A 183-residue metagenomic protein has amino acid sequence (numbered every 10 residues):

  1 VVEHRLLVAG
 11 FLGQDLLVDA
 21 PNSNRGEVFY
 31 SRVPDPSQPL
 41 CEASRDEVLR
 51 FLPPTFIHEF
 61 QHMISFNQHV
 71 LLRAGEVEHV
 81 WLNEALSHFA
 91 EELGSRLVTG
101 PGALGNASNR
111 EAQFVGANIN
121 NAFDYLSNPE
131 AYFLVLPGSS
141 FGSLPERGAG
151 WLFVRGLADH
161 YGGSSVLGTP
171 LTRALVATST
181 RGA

Functional and structural regions predicted by a protein language model:
V1-H79, L86, A90, L97-G100 (+2 more regions): Juxtacatalytic substrate-recognition/specificity segment
V8-F11, F114, V166, T180: Intrinsically disordered, low-complexity segments enriched in small/polar residues
F11-Q14, S139, T169: Intrinsically disordered, low-complexity regions
Q14, R32-V33, H69, E92 (+4 more regions): Generic signature of intrinsically disordered, low-complexity segments enriched in small/polar residues
P53, I57, N83, R147-W151 (+2 more regions): Short runs of predominantly hydrophobic/aromatic residues within well-ordered alpha helices that form helix-helix
A74-G150, H160, A177-G182: Acidic/His/Gly-enriched intrinsically disordered linker/tail segments that often contain short helix/coil "MoRF-like"
R155-A183: Amphipathic alpha-helical substructures
